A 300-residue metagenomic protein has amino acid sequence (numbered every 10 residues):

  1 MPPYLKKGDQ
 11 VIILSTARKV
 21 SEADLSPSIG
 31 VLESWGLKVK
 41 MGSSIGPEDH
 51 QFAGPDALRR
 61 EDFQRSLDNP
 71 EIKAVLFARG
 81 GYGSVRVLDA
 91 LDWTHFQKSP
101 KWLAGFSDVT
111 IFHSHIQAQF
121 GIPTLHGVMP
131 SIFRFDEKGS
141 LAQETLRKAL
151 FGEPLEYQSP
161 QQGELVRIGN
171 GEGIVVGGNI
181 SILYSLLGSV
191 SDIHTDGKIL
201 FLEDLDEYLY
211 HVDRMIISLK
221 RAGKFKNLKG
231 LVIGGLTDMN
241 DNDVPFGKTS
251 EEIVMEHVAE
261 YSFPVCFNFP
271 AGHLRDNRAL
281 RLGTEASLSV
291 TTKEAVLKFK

Functional and structural regions predicted by a protein language model:
M1-E71: ATP/NTP phosphate-donor binding region
K19-D24, I174-L205: Conserved beta-alpha junction segments in alpha/beta enzyme cores
N69-A74, L228: Short acidic/histidine-rich motifs immediately flanking catalytic phosphotransfer sites in two-component signaling
L76-V85, F106: N-terminal glycine-rich "phosphate-gripper" loop used for MgATP/nucleotide binding and carboxylate activation
W93-H115, P123-M129, P264: Short, acidic/small-residue loops that bind anionic groups at enzyme active sites
G121-G188: Conserved anion/nucleotide-ligand pocket segment
H194-S250: Internal helical hairpin/lid segments
D238-K300: ATP/nucleoside-binding phosphotransfer catalytic cores, i.e., glycine-rich phosphate-binding loops
